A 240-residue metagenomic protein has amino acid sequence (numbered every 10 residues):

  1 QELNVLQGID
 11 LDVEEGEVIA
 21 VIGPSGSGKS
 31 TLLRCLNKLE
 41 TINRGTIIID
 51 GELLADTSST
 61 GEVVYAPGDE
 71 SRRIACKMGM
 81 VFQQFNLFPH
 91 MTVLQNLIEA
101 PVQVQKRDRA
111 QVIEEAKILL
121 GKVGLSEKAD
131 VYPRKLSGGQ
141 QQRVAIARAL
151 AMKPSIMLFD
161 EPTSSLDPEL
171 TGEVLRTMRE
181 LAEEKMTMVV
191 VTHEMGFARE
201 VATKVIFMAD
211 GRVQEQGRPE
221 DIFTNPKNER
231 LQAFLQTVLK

Functional and structural regions predicted by a protein language model:
I22-P24: The feature captures the beta-strand-to-loop junction immediately N-terminal to the Walker
M91-E99: Short coil-to-helix segment of the ABC ATPase nucleotide-binding domain corresponding to the Q-loop/switch region
V131-R134, M152, E184: Conserved signature/switch motifs of ABC ATPase nucleotide-binding domains
M157-D160: Catalytic Walker B motif of ABC-type/P-loop ATPase nucleotide-binding domains
P168-L170: Helix N-cap at the start of a conserved alpha-helix in ABC-type nucleotide-binding domains
Q216-G217: ABC ATPase "signature
